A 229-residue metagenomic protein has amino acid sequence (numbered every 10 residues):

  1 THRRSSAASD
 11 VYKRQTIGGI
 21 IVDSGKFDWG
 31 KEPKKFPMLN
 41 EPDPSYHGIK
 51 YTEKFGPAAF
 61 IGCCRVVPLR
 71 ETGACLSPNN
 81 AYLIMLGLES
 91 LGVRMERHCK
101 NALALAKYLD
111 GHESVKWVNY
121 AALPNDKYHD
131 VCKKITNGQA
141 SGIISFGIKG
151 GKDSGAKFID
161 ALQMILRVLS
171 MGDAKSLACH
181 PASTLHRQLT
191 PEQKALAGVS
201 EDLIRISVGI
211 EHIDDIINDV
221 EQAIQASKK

Functional and structural regions predicted by a protein language model:
T1, G87, R205: Generic anion/oxyanion-binding catalytic loop in active/binding sites
T1-A8, Y12: Single conserved hydrophobic/aromatic residue that forms the stacking wall/gate of nucleotide- or nucleobase-binding
T1-H2, Y108, K134, K194-L196: Short, flexible, glycine/charge-rich loop motifs used to bind or transfer phosphoryl groups or to couple energy/partner
S5-A7, S170, S207: Short linear Ser/Thr-Pro motifs
D10-I143, G147-L177: Active-site C-terminal subdomain of aminotransferase-like
R94, D160, S176-K229: PLP-dependent enzyme catalytic core of the Aspartate aminotransferase-like
